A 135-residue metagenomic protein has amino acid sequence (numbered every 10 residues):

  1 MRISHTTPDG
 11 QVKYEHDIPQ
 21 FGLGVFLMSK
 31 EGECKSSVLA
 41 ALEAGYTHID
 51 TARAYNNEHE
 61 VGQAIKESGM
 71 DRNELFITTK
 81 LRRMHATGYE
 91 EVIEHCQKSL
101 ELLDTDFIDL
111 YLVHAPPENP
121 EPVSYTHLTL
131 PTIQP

Functional and structural regions predicted by a protein language model:
M1-L75, D106: N-terminal binding-site loop/beta-alpha segment at the start of enzyme catalytic domains that lines or forms
V12-E15, E91-V113, Y125: CE4/NodB-like, metal-dependent polysaccharide N-deacetylase domain that modifies extracellular/periplasmic N-acetylated
M28, L81, L130: Hydrophobic pocket-lining residues within nucleotide cofactor-binding pockets
S29-A40, G88-L102: Short, acidic/polar
E58-E60, N119-P122: Active-site-adjacent beta->alpha loops and helix N-cap segments on the catalytic face of soluble alpha/beta enzymes
N73-H85, L110-P116: A short, structured active-site edge motif that brings together acidic residues
T126-T132: Conserved small/polar residues in nucleotide/adenosyl-binding loops
P135: Cationic, low-complexity basic patches in intrinsically disordered or flexible, solvent-exposed regions
